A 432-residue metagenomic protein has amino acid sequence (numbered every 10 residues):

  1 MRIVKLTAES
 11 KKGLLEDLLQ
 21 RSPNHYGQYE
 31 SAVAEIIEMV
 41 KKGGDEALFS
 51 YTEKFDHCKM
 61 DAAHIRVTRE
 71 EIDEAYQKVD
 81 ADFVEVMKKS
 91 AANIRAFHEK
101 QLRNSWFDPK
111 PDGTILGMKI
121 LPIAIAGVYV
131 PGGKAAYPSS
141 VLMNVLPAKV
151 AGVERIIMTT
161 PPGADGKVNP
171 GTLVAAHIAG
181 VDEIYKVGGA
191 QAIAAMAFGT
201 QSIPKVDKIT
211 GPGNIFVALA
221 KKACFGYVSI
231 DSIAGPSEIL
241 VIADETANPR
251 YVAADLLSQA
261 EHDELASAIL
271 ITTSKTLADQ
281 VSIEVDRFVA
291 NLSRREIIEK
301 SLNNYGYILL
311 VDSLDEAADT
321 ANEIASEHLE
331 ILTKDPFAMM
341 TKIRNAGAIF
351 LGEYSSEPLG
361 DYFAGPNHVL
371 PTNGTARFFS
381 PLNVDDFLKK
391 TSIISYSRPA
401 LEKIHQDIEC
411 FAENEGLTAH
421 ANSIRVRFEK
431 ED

Functional and structural regions predicted by a protein language model:
M1-A124: N-terminal Rossmann-like NAD(P)+-binding subdomain of aldehyde/semialdehyde dehydrogenases
I3-E9, E183-G188, I308-S313: Short acidic-hydrophobic, aromatic-tinged amphipathic segments that line or gate anion-handling sites
D108-V174: Conserved small-residue-rich beta-alpha loop and adjacent elements that most often cradle the phosphate/pyrophosphate
E154-G163, A268-S274, V281, G352: Short internal beta-strands
G180-S258, H262-S267: Conserved NAD(P)+-binding/catalytic subdomain of aldehyde/semialdehyde dehydrogenases
H262, L270-A346: A glycine- and small/hydrophobic-rich beta-loop-beta segment that serves as a flexible "lid/hinge" or phosphate-binding
N322-D432: C-terminal core of ALDH-fold dehydrogenases
